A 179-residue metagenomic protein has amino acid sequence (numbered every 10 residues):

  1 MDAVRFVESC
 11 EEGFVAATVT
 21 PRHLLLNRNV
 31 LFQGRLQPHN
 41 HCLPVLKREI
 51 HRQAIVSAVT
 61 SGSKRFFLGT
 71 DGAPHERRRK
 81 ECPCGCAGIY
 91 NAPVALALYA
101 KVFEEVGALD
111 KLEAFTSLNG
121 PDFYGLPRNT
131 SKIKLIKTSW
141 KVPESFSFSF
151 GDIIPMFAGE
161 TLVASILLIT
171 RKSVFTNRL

Functional and structural regions predicted by a protein language model:
M1, P127, K132: Metal-cofactor-binding active-site regions of metalloenzymes
M1-L68: Histidine/acidic residue-rich metal-binding segments in metalloenzymes
V4-V7, N27, F123-G125, V142-S145: Short, solvent-exposed polar/charged micro-motifs at secondary-structure junctions
R22, A73-H75, W140: Short, glycine-/Ser/Thr-/acidic-enriched flexible segments
H41-L46, P74, P143, P155: Proline-rich low-complexity regions
S61-R128: His/Asp/Glu-enriched, well-ordered alpha-helical/loop segment that forms or immediately abuts the divalent-metal
T130-R178: C-terminal cap of metal-dependent C-N hydrolases
